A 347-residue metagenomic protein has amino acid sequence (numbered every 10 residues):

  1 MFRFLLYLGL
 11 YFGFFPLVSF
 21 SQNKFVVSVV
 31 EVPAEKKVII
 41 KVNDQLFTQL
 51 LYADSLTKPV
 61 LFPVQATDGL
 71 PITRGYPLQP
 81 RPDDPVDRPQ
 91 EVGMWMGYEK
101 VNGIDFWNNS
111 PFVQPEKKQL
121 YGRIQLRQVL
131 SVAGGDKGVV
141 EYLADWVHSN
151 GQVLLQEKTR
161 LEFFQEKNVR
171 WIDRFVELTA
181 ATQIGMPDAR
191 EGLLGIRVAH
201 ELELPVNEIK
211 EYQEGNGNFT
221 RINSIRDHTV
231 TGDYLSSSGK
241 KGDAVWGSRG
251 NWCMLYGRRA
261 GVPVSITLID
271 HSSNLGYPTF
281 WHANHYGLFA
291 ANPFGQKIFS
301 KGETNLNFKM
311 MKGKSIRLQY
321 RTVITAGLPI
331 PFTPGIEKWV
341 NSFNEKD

Functional and structural regions predicted by a protein language model:
M1-N23: Bacterial Sec-dependent N-terminal signal peptides
Q22-P89, A189, P329, T333-I336: Beta-strand-rich N-terminal accessory domains
P33, S55-F112, G215-G217, R221-R249: Extracellular/lumen-exposed scaffold segments
Q45, L143-D145, K158-E162, F175-T179 (+2 more regions): Residue-level recognition of well-ordered beta-strand positions that form the cores of beta-sheet-rich folds across
A53-L56, V60-Q65, Q165-Q213, N223: Acidic (Asp/Glu-rich), glycine- and aromatic
V92-N168: Extended, loop-rich substrate-binding clefts of extracytoplasmic carbohydrate-active enzymes
R190-G276: Active-site/ligand-binding surface loops and adjacent short beta/alpha elements that line catalytic pockets across
I266-D347: Beta-strand-rich recognition/accessory modules
